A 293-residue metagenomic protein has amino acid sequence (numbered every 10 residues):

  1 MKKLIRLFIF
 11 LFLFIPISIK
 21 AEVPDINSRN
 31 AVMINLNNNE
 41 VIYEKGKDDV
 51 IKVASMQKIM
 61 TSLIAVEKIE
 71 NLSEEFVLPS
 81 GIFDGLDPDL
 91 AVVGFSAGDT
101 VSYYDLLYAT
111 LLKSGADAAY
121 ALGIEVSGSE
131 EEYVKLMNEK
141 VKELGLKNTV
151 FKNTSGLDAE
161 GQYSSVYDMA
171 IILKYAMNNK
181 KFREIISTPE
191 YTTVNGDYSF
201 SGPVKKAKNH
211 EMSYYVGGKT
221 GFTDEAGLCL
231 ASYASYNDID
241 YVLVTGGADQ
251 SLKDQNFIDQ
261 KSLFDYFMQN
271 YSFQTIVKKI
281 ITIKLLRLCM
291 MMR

Functional and structural regions predicted by a protein language model:
K2-A21: Sec-dependent N-terminal signal peptides of Gram-positive bacterial secreted proteins and lipoproteins
K3-L7, I59, Y236: Hydrophobic alpha-helical segments, especially transmembrane helices and their immediate juxtamembrane helical caps
I5-R6, V77, R287: Intrinsically disordered, low-complexity segments enriched in glycine/proline and serine/threonine
I15, D117, N270-Q274: Short secondary-structure junctions and interdomain/linker hinges
P16-K20, S62-A65, P203-K205, I283-L285: Intrinsically disordered, low-complexity boundary segments flanking structured domains
A21-Y167, I171-K180: Active-site-adjacent loops and short helices of periplasmic peptidoglycan-processing enzymes
L146-V150, D158-R293: Domain-terminus/edge residues, biased toward the C-terminal soluble/receptor-binding domains of extracytoplasmic
